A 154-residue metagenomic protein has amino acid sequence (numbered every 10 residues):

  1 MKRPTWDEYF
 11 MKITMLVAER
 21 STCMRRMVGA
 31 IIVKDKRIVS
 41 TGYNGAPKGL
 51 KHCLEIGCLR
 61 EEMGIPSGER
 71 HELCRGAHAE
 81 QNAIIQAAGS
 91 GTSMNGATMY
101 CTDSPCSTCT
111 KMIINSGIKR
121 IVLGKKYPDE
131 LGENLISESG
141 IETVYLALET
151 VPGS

Functional and structural regions predicted by a protein language model:
M1-S154: Zinc-dependent deaminase catalytic domain
